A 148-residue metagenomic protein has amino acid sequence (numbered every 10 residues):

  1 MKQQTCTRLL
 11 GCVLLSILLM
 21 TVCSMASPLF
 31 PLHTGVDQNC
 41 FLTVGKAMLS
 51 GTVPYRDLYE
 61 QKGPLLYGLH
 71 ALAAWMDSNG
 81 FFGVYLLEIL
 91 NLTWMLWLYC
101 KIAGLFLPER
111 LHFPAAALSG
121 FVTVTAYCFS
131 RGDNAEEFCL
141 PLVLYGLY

Functional and structural regions predicted by a protein language model:
M1-M25, G104-L105: Start-transfer (signal-anchor) and selected internal transmembrane alpha helices of multi-pass inner/ER membrane
V22-A26, L72, M76, L98-F106 (+1 more regions): Hydrophobic membrane-targeting alpha-helices
C23-E60, L72-A74: Extracytoplasmic loop-helix module adjacent to an early transmembrane segment
P64, G68, D77-W97: Loop-to-helix entry region of an early transmembrane alpha helix in multi-pass inner-membrane enzymes
L86-P108, P114, Y145: Transmembrane-helix motifs of polytopic, lipid-linked glycan transferases
T123-F129: Transmembrane-helix signature of polytopic, lipid-linked glycan biosynthesis machinery
F129-F138: Short acidic/glycine- and proline-prone juxtamembrane loop motifs at membrane-interface regions of multi-pass membrane
F138-Y148: Specific aromatic-rich, kink-prone transmembrane helix
